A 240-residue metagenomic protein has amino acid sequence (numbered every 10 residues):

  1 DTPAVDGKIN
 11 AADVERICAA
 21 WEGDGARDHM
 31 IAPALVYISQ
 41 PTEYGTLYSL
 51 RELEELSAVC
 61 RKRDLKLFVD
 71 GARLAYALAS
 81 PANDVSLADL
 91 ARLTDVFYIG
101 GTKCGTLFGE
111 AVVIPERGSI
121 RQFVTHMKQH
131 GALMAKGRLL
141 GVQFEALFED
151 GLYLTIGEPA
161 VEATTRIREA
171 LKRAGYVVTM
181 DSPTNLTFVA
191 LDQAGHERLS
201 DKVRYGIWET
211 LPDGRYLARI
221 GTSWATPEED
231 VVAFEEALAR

Functional and structural regions predicted by a protein language model:
D1-A32: PLP-dependent aminotransferase-like
A11-A19, L50, E54, E145 (+1 more regions): Amphipathic, non-transmembrane alpha-helical secondary structure
R16, R51-K62, V85, D89 (+5 more regions): Alpha-helical scaffolding segments of alpha/beta enzyme cores, especially the outer helices of TIM-barrel or partial
A32-T42, L47, D84-T184: Active-site C-terminal subdomain of aminotransferase-like
L35, K66-F68, V96, L217-R219: Structural preference for beta-strand elements that scaffold enzyme active sites
T42, R73-A75, K103, W224: Active-site-proximal loop/turn and secondary-structure-junction residues that shape catalytic pockets, frequently
Y48-S80: Catalytic PLP-binding core of fold-type I/II PLP enzymes
T165-A239: Conserved C-terminal alpha-helix-loop-beta "cap" of PLP-dependent enzymes that closes/shapes the active-site mouth
